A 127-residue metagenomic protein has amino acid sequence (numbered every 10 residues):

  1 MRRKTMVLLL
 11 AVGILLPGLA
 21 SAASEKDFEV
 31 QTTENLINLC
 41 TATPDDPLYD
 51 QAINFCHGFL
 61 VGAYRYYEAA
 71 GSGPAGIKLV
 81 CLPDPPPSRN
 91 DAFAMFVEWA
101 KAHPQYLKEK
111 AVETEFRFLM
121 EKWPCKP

Functional and structural regions predicted by a protein language model:
M1-K4: Positively charged n-region of N-terminal signal peptides that target proteins for export
V7-P17: Bacterial N-terminal signal peptides
L16-S24: Sec/Tat signal peptide C-region and signal peptidase I cleavage site
F28-M95: Short N-proximal segments of mature Sec-exported proteins
A63, Y67, A100, K122-W123: Generic structural signal for hydrophobic core residues of well-folded globular domains
R89-V97, A111-F116: Helix-rich interaction surfaces within compact, conserved domain-sized segments that mediate assembly or partner
A100-K101, Q105-Y106: Cystatin/cathelin-like cysteine-protease inhibitor module
L107-P127: C-terminal partner/receptor-binding element of secreted or periplasmic proteins
